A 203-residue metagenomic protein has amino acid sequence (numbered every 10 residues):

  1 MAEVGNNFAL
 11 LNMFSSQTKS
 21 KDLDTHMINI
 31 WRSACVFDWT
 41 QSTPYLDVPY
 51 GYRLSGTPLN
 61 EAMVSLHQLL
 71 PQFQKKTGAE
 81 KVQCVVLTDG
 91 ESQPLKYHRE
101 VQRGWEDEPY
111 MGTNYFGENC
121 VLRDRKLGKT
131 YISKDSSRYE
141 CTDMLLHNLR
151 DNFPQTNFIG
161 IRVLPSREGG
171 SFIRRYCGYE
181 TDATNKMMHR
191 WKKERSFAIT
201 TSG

Functional and structural regions predicted by a protein language model:
M1-G203: Acidic, glycine-rich A-domain
